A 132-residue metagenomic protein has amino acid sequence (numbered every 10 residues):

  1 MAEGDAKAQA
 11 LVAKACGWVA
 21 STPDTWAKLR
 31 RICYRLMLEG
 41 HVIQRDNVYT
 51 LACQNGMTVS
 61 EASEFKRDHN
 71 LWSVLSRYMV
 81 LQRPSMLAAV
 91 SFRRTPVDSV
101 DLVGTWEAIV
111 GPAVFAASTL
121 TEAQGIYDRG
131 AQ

Functional and structural regions predicted by a protein language model:
M1-V12: Long, low-complexity, charged/polar intrinsically disordered regions in eukaryotic proteins
L11-K14, K28, V48-L51, N55 (+4 more regions): Charge-rich, solvent-exposed alpha-helical interaction surfaces
K14-R45, C53: Positively charged, polyanion-binding regions of nucleic-acid-associated proteins
V19, L36, G40, V59 (+4 more regions): Short, flexible helical or helix-coil boundary motifs
T50, G56, E61-L87: Charge-enriched amphipathic alpha-helical scaffolds
S91-D101: C-terminal edge-of-domain segments
V103-G111: Short aromatic-glycine-(Arg/Gly/Cys) micro-motifs in beta-strand/loop hairpins
A116-A131: A short, charged, amphipathic alpha-helix used as a generic interaction element across diverse proteins
